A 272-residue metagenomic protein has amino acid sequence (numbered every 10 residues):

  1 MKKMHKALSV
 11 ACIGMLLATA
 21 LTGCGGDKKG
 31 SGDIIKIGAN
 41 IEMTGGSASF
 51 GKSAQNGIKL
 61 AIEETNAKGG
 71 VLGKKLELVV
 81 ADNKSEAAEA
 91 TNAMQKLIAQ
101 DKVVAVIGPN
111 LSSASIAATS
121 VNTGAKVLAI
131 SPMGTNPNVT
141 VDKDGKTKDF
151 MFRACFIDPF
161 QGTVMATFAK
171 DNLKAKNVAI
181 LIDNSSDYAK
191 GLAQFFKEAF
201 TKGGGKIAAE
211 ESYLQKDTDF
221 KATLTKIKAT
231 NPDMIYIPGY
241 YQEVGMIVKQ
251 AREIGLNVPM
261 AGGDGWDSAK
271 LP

Functional and structural regions predicted by a protein language model:
M1-K36, A67: Short, low-complexity disordered leader/linker segments with a strong preference for bacterial N-terminal type II
G25-I41, A67-K75, A169-K176: Immediate post-signal peptide segment of exported/extracytoplasmic ligand-binding proteins
D27-K28, F50-A54, E64, V71-D142 (+1 more regions): Beta-alpha junction/loop-to-helix N-cap segments that form part of ligand/metal-binding clefts
I35, G73-E77, Q100-A105, G124-A129 (+5 more regions): Loop/turn elements at helix/coil->beta-strand transitions in domains of secreted/extracellular proteins
I35-G57, A81-A88, N110-L111, L181-K190 (+1 more regions): Extracytoplasmic "Venus flytrap"
A39, L97, D101-N110, I130-P132 (+4 more regions): Periplasmic-binding protein-like
M43, K146-S212, M234: An alpha-beta-alpha
A193-P272: Extracellular/periplasmic bilobed ligand-binding domains
